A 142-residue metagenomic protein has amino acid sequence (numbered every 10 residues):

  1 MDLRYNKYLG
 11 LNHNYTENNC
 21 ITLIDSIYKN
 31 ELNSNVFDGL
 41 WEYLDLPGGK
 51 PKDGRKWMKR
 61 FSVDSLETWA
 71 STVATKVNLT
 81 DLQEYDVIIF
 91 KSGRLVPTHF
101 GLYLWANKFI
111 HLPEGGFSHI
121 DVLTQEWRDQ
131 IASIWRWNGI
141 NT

Functional and structural regions predicted by a protein language model:
Y5-Y15: A glycine-biased structural micro-motif
H13-L32: Active-site nucleophilic cysteine motif
D25, N30, H99, W105-N107 (+2 more regions): General N-terminal targeting signals
N35-D45: Short acidic alpha-helical/loop segments enriched in Asp/Glu that coordinate divalent cations
F37, D53, S65, L123 (+1 more regions): Acidic, low-complexity intrinsically disordered regions
L44-F117: ...with weaker cross-activation on analogous glycine-rich loops/strands in unrelated enzymes
K108, P113-T142: Short, Lys/Arg-rich amphipathic alpha-helical interaction segments that bind nucleic acids or acidic protein surfaces
